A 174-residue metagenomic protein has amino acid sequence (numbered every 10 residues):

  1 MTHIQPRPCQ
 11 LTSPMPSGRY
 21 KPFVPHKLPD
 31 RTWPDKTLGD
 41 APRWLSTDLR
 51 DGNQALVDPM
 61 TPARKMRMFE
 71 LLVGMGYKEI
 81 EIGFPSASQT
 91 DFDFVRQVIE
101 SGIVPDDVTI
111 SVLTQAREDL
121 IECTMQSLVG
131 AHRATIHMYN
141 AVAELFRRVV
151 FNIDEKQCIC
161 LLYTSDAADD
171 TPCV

Functional and structural regions predicted by a protein language model:
S13-D51: N-terminal amphipathic alpha-helix/helix-capping segment at the start of soluble metabolic enzymes
D35-V57, H137-F151: N-terminal small/glycine-rich loop or linker at the start of catalytic domains across soluble metabolic enzymes
W44-T47, I80-I82, D106-T114, A134-M138: Hydrophobic faces of well-ordered beta-strands that scaffold small-molecule active sites in alpha/beta enzyme cores
R67-I80: Catalytic domains of carbohydrate-active enzymes, especially glycoside hydrolases
K78-E100, L145-V150: Glycine-rich, proline-tolerant flexible connector loops at the mouths of alpha/beta enzymes
V98-I103, C123-R133: Acidic (Asp/Glu)-rich catalytic clusters
I99-S111, A143-I159: Glycine-rich tight-turn/loop motif centered on a GG-T
Y163-D170: Conserved small/polar residues in nucleotide/adenosyl-binding loops
